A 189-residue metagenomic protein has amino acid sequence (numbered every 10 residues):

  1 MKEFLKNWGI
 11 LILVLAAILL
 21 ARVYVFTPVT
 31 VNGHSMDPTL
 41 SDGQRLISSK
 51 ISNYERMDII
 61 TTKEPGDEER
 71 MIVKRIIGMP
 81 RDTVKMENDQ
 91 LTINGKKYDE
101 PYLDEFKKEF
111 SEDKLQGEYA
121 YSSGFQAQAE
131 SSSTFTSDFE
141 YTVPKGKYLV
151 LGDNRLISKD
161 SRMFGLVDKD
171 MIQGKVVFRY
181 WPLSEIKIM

Functional and structural regions predicted by a protein language model:
F4-L5, G9, D42-M189: Soluble "head" domains of membrane/secretory-pathway proteins
G9-Y24: Hydrophobic membrane-insertion alpha-helices, especially the h-region of bacterial N-terminal signal peptides
F26-T27, I51: Short domain-boundary/entry signatures in modular proteins, especially in secreted/extracellular architectures
T27-D42: Alpha-helical transmembrane signal-anchor/signal-peptide segments
